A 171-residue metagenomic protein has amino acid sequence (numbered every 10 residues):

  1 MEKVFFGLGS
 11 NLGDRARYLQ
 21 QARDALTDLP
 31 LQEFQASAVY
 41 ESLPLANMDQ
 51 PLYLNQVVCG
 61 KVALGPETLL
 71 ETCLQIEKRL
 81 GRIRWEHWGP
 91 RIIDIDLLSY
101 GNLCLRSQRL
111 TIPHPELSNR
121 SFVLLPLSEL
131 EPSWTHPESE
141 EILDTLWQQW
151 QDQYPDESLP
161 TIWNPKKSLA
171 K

Functional and structural regions predicted by a protein language model:
M1-P30, S37-L43: N-terminal beta1-alpha1 ligand-phosphate binding loop
Q20-L26, L69-I76: Short amphipathic alpha-helices in soluble, non-transmembrane regions that often serve as interface/regulatory elements
Q35, P44-Y53, L70-K171: Flexible, gly/pro- and Lys/Arg-enriched active-site loops
K61-G65: Helix N-cap motif at beta-to-alpha junctions
